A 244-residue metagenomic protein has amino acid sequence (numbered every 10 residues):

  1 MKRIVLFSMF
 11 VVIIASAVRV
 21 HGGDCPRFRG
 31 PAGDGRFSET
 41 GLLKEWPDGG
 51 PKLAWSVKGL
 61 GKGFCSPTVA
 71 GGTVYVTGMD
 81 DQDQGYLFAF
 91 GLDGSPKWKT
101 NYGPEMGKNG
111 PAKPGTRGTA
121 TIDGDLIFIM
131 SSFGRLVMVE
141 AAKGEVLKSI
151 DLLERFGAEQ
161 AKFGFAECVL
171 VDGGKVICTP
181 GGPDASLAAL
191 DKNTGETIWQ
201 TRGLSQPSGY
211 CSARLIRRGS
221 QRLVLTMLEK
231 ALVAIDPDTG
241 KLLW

Functional and structural regions predicted by a protein language model:
M1-L6: Positively charged n-region of N-terminal signal peptides that target proteins for export
F7-S16: Bacterial N-terminal signal peptides
V18-W244: Noncatalytic, solvent-exposed loop/strand surfaces of beta-propeller-type extracellular/periplasmic domains
